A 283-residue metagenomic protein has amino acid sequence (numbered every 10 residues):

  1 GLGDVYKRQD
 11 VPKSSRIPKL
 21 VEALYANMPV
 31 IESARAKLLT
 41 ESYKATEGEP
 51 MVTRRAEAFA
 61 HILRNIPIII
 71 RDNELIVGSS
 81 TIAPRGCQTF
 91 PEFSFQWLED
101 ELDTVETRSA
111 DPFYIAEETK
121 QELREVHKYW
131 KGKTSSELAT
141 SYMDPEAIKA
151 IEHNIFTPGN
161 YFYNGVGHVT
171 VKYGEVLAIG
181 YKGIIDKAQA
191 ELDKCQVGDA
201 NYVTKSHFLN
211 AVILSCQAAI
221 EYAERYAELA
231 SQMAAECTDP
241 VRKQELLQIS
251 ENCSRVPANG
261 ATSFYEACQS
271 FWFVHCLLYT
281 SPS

Functional and structural regions predicted by a protein language model:
G1-Q9, Y279-S283: Conserved small/polar residues in nucleotide/adenosyl-binding loops
L2-V5, I148, V176, A234 (+2 more regions): Generic low-polarity alpha-helical segments
D4-K194: Long, non-catalytic protein-protein interaction scaffolds
Q189-A190, V197-S281: Structured, charged N-terminal subsegments at the starts of enzyme catalytic cores and at intra-chain domain/subunit
